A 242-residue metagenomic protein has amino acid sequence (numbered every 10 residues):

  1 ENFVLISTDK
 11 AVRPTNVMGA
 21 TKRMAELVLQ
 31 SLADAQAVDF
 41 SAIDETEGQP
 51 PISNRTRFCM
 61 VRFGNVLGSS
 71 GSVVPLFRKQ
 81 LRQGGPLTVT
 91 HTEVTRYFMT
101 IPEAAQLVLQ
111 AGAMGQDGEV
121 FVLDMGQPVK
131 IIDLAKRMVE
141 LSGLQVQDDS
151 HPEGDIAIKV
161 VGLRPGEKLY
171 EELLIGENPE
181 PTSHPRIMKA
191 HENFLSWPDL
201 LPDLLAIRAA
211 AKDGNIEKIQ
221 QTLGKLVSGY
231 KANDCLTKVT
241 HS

Functional and structural regions predicted by a protein language model:
E1-E26, S31-A33, A37-E45: Conserved Rossmann-fold NAD(P)-dependent oxidoreductase catalytic core, especially the SDR/UDP-sugar
S31-S242: Strand-loop microenvironment adjacent to phosphate/nucleotide-handling motifs in alpha/beta enzyme folds
